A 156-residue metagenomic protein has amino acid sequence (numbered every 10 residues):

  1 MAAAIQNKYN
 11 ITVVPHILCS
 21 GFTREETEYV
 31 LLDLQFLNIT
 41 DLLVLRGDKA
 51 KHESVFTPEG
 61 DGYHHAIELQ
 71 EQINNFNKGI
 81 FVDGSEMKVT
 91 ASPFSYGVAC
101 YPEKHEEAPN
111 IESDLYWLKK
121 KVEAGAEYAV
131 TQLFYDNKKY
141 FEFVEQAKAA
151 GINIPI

Functional and structural regions predicted by a protein language model:
M1-A4, T23-Y29, K49-Q72, F76-K88 (+2 more regions): Active-site-adjacent beta->alpha loops and helix N-cap segments on the catalytic face of soluble alpha/beta enzymes
M1-V14, F94, P109, W117: Flavin-dependent oxidoreductase catalytic cores
V13-E25, S95-S113: Active-site mouth loops of central-metabolism enzymes
V13-I17, L42-V44, Y96-C100, V122 (+2 more regions): Hydrophobic faces of well-ordered beta-strands that scaffold small-molecule active sites in alpha/beta enzyme cores
L31-K49: Hydrophobic or amphipathic alpha-helical targeting/insertion segments
L34, K121, G125: Conserved, mostly hydrophobic/aromatic
